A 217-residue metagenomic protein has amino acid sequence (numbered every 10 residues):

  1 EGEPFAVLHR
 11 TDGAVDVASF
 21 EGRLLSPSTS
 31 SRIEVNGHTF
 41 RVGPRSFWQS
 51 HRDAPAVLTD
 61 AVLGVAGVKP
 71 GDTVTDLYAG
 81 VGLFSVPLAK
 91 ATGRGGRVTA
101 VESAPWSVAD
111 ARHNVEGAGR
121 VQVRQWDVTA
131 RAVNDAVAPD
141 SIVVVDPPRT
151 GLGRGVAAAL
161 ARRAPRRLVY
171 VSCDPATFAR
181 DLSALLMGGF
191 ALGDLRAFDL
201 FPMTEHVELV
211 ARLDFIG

Functional and structural regions predicted by a protein language model:
E1-V145, T150-A158, A164, G217: Accessory RNA-recognition modules of RNA-modification enzymes
E3, V207-E208: A structure-centric signal for secondary-structure junctions around beta-strands
R32, V210-R212: Conserved hydrophobic/aromatic beta-strand scaffold that supports enzyme active sites
R124-V207, D214: S-adenosylmethionine
